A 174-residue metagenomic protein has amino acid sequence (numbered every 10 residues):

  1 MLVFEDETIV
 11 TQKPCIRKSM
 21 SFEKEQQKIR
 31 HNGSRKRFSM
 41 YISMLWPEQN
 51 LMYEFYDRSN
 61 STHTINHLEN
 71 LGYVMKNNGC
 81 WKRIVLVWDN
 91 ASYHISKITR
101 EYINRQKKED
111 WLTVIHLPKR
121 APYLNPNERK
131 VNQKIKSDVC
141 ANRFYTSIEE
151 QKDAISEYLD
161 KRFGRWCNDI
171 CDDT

Functional and structural regions predicted by a protein language model:
M1-E69: Extended, low-complexity cationic-aromatic segments
F4-D6, I42-S43, L68, D89 (+5 more regions): Mobile genetic element proteins and their domesticated derivatives, centered on retroelements and DNA transposons
E7-T11, I16, W46-Q49, A91-H94 (+2 more regions): Short, solvent-exposed loop/turn segments at secondary-structure junctions
Q26-N32, Q106-P126, F144: RNase H-like polynucleotidyl transferase catalytic core
I65-V85: Short, basic/hydrophobic alpha-helical segments
W81-I95, L117, N125: Acidic/histidine-rich, metal-coordinating catalytic segments
K97-K108: Short, aromatic/basic amphipathic alpha-helical patches
E128-T174: C-terminal anion-handling pockets and recognition modules
